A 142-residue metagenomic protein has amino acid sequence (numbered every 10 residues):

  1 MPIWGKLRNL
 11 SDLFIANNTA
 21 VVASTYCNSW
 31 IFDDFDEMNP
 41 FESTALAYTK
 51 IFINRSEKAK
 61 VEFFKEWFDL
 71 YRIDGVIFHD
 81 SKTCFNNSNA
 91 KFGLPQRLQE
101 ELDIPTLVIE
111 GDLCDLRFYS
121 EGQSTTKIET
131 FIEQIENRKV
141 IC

Functional and structural regions predicted by a protein language model:
M1-L7, K82-N89: Gly/Ser/Thr-rich loops at beta-strand to alpha-helix junctions that form or flank small-molecule/cofactor-binding
P2-F64: Redox- and metal-dependent alpha/beta enzyme cores, enriched for Fe-S-associated oxidoreductases and cofactor-handling
F14, F68, L98-Q99: A generic structural signal for well-ordered alpha-helical segments
R55-R72, N89-G93: A short, acidic, amphipathic alpha-helical segment used as a generic capping/interface helix at domain edges
D74-S81: Acidic beta-strand-to-loop metal/phosphate-binding motif
F92-C142: Peripheral docking tails and interdomain loops at the edges of cofactor- or intermediate-handling domains
